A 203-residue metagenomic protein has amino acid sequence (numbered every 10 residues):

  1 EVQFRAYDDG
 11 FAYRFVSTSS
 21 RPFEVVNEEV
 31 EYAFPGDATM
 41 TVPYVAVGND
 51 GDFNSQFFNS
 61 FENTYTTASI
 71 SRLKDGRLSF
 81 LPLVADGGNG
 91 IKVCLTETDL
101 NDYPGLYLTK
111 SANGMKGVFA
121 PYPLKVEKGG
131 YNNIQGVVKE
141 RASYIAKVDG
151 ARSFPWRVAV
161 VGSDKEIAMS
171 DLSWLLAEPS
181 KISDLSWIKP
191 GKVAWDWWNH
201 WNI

Functional and structural regions predicted by a protein language model:
E1-L175, K181: N-terminal accessory beta-strand-rich subdomains and adjacent acidic, glycine-rich linkers that precede catalytic cores
P179-K189: Short, cationic low-complexity segments
K189-P190, A194-I203: Glycan-processing catalytic domains of CAZymes
